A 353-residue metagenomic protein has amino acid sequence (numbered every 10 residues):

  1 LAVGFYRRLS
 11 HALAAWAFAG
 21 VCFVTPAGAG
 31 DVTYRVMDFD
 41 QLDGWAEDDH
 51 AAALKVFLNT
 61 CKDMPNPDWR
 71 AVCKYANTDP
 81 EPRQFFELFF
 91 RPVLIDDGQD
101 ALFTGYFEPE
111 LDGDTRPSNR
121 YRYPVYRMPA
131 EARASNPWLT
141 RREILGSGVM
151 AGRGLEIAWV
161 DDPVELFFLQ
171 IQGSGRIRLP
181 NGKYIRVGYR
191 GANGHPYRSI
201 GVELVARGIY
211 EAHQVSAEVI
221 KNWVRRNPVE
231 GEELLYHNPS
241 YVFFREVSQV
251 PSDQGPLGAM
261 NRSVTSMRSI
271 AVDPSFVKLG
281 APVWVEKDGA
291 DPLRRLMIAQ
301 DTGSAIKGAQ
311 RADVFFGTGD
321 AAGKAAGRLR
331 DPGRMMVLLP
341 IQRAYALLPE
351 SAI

Functional and structural regions predicted by a protein language model:
L1-R8: N-terminal secretory signal peptides that target proteins for export/translocation
R7, T25-G28: N-terminal regions of proteins, emphasizing targeting and processing segments when present
A12-T25: Bacterial N-terminal signal peptides
A29-I353: Solvent-exposed, well-ordered loop and adjacent helix/strand elements within mature globular domains that form
